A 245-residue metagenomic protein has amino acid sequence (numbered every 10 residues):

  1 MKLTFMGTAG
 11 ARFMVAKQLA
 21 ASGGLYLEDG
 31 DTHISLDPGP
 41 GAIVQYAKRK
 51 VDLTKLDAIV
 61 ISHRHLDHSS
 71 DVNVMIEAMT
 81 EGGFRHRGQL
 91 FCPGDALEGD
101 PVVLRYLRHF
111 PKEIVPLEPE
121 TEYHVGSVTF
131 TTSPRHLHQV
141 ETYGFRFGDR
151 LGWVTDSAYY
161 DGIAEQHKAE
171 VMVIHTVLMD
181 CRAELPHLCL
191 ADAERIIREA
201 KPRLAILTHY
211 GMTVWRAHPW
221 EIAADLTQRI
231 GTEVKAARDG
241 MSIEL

Functional and structural regions predicted by a protein language model:
M1-R49, T142-D156, V171: Conserved beta-strand hairpin/beta-sheet module of binuclear metal-dependent hydrolase folds, prominently
G10-R12, L66, A96-L97, L178-D180 (+1 more regions): Short histidine/acidic/glycine/proline-rich micro-motifs that form metal- and phosphate-coordinating active-site loops
S35-G39, L56-H63, D67, C92-P93 (+4 more regions): Active-site neighborhood of phospho(di)ester-bond hydrolases with catalytic His/Asp-centered motifs
P40-A42, A96, R135-Q139, D156-Y160: Short beta->alpha connector loops
G41-Q89, A169-V171: Active-site metal-binding motif and surrounding structural segment of the metallo-beta-lactamase
S70-M79, V102-V103, W215-A224: Metal-dependent catalytic neighborhoods of phosphoester/phosphodiester hydrolases
R85-T142, G148, G240: Metallo-beta-lactamase
D161-I243: Cap/insert and terminal regions of metallo-dependent hydrolase folds
